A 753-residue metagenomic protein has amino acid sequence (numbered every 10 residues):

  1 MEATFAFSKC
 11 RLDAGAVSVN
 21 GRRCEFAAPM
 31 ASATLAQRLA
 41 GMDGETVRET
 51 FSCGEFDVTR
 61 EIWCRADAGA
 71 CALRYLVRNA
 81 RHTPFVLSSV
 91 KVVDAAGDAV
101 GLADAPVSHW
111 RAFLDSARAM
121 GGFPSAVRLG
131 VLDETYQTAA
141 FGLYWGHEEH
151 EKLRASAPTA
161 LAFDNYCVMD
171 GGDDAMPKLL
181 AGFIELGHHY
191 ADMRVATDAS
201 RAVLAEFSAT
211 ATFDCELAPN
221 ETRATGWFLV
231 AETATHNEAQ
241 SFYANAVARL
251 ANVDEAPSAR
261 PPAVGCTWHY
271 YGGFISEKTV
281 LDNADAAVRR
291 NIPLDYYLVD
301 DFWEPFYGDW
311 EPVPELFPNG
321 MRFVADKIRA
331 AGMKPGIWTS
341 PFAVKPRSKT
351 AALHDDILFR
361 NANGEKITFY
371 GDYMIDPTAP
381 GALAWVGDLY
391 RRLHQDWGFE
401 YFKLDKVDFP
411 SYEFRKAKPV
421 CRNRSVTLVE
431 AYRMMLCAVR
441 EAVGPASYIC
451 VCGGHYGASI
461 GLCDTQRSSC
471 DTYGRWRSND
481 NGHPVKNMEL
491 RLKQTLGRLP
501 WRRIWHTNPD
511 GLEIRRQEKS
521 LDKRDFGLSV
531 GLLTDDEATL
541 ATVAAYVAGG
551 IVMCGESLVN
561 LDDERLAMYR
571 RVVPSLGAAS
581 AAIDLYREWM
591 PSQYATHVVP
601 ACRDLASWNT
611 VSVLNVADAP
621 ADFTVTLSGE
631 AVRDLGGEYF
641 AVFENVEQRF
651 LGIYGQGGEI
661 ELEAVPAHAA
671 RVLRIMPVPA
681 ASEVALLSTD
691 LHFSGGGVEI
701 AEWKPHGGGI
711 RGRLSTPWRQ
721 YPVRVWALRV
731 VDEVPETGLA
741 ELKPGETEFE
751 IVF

Functional and structural regions predicted by a protein language model:
A3, S8-C10, A14-S18, R22 (+2 more regions): Polysaccharide-binding surfaces and accessory modules of carbohydrate-active proteins
C71, A160-K178, A545-A548, M553 (+3 more regions): Carbohydrate-binding surface patches
Y75, N220, G265, Y297 (+6 more regions): Conserved, mostly hydrophobic/aromatic
M193-E206, G637-I660, V731-I751: Solvent-exposed beta-strand/loop surfaces of large extracellular or lumenal domains
C215-A234, V665-M676: Short Pro-Gly-centered flexible turn/kink motifs
R260-R391, Q395-Y401, V407-C421: Aromatic-lined carbohydrate-binding/catalytic grooves of carbohydrate-active enzymes
K345, T350-A384, E430-D563: Glycan-recognition surfaces
Y654-G696, L739-F753: C-terminal beta-strand-rich structural cap/linker in extracellular carbohydrate-active enzymes
